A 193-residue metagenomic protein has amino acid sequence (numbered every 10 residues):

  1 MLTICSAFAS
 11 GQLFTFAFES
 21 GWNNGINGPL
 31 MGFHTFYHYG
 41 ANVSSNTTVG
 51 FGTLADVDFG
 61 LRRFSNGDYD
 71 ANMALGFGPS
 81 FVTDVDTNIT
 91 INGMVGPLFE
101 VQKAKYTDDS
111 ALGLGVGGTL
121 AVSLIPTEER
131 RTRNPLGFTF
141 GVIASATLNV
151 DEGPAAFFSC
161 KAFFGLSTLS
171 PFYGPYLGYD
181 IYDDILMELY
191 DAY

Functional and structural regions predicted by a protein language model:
M1-S6: Bacterial N-terminal signal peptides
F8-F64, F163-L169, D184-Y193: Short glycine/proline- and aromatic-enriched beta-strand/turn motifs that initiate or cap beta-hairpins
A9, E19, N42, G76-G78 (+3 more regions): Short stretches within intrinsically disordered, low-complexity N-terminal or propeptide regions
Q12-F18, V49-A55, M73-L75, I89-P97 (+4 more regions): Transmembrane beta-strands of outer-membrane beta-barrel proteins
W22-N24, K103, A146-L148: Short, well-ordered turn and helix-capping elements at secondary-structure junctions
G25-M31, Y69-M73, D108-L114, V150-A156: Short sequence motifs at beta-strands and strand-loop junctions characteristic of Gram-negative outer-membrane
F36-V116, L124-R130: Gram-negative (and chloroplast) outer-membrane scaffold detector with strong preference for beta-barrel transmembrane
A121-Y193: Predominantly the C-terminal beta-signal and adjacent terminal strand-loop region of outer-membrane beta-barrel
